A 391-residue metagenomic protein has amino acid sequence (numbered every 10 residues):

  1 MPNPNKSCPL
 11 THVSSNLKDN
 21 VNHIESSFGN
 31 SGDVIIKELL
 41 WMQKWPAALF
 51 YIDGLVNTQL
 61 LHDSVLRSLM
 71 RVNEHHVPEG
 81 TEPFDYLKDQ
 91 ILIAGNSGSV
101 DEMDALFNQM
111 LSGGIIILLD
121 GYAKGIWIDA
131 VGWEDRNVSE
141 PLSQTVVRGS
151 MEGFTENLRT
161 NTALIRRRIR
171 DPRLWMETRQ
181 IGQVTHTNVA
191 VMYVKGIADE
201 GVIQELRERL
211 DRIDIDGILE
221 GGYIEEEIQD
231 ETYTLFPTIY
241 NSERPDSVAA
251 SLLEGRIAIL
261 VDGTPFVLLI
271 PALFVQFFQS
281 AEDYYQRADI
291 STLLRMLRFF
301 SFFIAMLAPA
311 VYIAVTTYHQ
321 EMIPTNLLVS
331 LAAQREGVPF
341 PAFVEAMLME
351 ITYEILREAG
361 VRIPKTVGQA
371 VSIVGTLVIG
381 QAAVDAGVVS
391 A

Functional and structural regions predicted by a protein language model:
M1-L307, V311, E321-T325: Membrane-embedded alpha-helical signal segments
A258-I259, F266, A272-A391: Transmembrane alpha-helical segments that form the functional core of multipass membrane systems
